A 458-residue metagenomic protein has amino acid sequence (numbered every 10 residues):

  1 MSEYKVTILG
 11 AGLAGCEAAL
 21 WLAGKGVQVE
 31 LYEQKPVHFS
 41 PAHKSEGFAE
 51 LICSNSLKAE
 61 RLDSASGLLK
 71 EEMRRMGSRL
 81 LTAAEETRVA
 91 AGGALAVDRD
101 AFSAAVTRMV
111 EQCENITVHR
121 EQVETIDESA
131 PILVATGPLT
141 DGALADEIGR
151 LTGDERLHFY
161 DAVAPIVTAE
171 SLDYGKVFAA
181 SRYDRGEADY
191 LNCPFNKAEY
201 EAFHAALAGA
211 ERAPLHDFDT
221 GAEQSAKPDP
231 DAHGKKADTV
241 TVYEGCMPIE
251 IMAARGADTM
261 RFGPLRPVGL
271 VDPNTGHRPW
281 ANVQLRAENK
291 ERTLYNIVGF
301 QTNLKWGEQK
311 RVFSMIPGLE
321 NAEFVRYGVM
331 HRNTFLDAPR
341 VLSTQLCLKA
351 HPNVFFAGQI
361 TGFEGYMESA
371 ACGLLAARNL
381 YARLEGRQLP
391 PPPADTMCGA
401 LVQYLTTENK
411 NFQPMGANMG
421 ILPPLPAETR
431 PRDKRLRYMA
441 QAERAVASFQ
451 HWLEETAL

Functional and structural regions predicted by a protein language model:
S2-A14: Beta1/beta-strand and adjacent pyrophosphate-binding region of the FAD-binding site in flavoprotein oxidoreductases
L20-T82, A394-L405: N-terminal FAD cofactor-binding segment of flavoenzymes
E50-E60, E85-A101: Dinucleotide-binding Rossmann-like beta1-alpha1 core, especially the glycine-rich loop that anchors the ADP
R99-V118: Helical element adjacent to the flavin cofactor pocket in flavoenzyme catalytic cores
Q112-R286, E291, Y295-W306, K310-R311: Predominantly flavin-linked oxidoreductase catalytic cores and closely associated redox partners
I297-F363, A370-C372, P390-T407, F412-N418 (+1 more regions): A glycine-rich dinucleotide-binding beta-alpha-beta segment and adjacent secondary-structure elements that constitute
S369-P391: Internal hydrophobic alpha-helix adjacent to the cofactor/substrate pocket in enzyme cavities
M415-L458: C-terminal auxiliary extensions adjacent to catalytic cores
